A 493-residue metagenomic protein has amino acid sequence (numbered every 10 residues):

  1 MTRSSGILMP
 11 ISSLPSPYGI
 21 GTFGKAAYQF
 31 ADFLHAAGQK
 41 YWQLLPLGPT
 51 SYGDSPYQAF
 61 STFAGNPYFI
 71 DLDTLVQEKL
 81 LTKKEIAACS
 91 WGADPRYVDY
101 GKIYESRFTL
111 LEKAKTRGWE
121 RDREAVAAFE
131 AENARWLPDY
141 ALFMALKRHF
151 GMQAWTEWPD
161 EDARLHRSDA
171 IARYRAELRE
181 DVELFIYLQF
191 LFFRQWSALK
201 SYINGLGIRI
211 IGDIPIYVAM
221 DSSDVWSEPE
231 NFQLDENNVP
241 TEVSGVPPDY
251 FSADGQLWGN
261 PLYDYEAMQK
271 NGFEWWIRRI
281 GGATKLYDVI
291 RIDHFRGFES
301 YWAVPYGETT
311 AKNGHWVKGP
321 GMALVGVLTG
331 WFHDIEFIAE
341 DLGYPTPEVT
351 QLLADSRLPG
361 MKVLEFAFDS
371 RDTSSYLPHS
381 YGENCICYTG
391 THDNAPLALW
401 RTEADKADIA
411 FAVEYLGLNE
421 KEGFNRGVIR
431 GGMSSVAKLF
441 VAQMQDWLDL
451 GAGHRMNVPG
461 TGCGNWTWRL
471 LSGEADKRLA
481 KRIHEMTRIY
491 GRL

Functional and structural regions predicted by a protein language model:
M1-S12, Y28: N-terminal regions that are enriched for targeting/export leaders and immediately downstream pro/stem segments
P10, S16-G19, D54-Q189, F193 (+3 more regions): Alpha-amylase-like alpha-glycosidases and glucanotransferases acting on alpha-linked glucans and related
K25-D32, R194-Y202, W276-R278, F424-V428: Short alpha-helical segments and helix-capping/turn motifs at coil-helix boundaries
K25-T50, K285-Y287: Catalytic domains of carbohydrate-active enzymes, especially glycoside hydrolases
H35, W196-N204, T329, L353-A354: Surface-exposed amphipathic alpha-helices with a cationic face
L45, R209-I211, P215, V289 (+1 more regions): Outer-envelope exported proteins of Gram-negative bacteria
F185-V218: Conserved, well-ordered alpha-helix/loop/beta-strand core segments that scaffold catalytic motifs
S472-L493: Terminal-tail/helix-coil boundary detector
